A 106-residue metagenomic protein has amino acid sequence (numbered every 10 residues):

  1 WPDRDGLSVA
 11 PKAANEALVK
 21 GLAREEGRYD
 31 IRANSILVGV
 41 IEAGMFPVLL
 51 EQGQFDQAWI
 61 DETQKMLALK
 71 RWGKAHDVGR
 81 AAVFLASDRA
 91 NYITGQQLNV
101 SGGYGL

Functional and structural regions predicted by a protein language model:
W1-A14, V19-R28, V40-I41, K65: Catalytic loop of short-chain dehydrogenase/reductase
D5, F55-D77: Catalytic Tyr-x(3-8)-Lys segment
P11-K12, N34, K70-R71: Short alpha-helix in the Rossmann-fold core of NAD(P)-dependent oxidoreductases
R24-R28, E42, L69, F84 (+1 more regions): Conserved amphipathic alpha-helical interaction elements at protein-protein interfaces in regulatory, energy-coupling
G27, R32, I93-G95: Short, small/polar-rich loop/turn modules that mediate ligand/substrate recognition or access, typified
V38-L49: Short, flexible catalytic-loop segment of classical short-chain dehydrogenase/reductase
R71-V100, G105: C-terminal substrate-recognition "lid" of short-chain dehydrogenase/reductases
